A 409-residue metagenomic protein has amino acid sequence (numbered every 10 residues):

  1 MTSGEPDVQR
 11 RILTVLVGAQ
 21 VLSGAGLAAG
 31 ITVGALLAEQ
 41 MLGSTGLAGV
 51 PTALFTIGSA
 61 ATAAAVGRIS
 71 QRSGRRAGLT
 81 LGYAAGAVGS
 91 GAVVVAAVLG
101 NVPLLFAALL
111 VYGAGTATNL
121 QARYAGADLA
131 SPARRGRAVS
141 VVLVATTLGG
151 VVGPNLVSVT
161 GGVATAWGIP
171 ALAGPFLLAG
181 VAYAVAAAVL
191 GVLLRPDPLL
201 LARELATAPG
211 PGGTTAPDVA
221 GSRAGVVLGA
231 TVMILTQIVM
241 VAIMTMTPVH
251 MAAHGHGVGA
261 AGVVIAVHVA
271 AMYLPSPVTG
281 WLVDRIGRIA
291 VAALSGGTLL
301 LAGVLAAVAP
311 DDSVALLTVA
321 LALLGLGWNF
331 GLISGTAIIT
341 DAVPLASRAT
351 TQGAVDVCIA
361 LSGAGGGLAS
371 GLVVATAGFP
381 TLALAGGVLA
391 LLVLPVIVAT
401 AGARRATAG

Functional and structural regions predicted by a protein language model:
M1-R10, R195-T231: Juxtamembrane intracellular "pre-TM" segments in multi-pass secondary transporters
V21, V102-A117, L316-F330: Hydrophobic core of transmembrane alpha-helices in multi-pass small-molecule transporters, especially MFS/SLC-type
G34, A117-S131, F330-V343: Intracellular juxtamembrane helix-capping segments at the cytosolic ends of symmetry-related transmembrane helices
T62-G74, P275-R288, V374: Helix-to-loop junctions at the C-terminal end of transmembrane segments in multipass secondary transporters
A84-L99, T298-D311: C-terminal ends and interior cores of transmembrane alpha-helices in multi-pass membrane transporters/permeases
L109-A145: Cytoplasmic helix-loop-helix junction between adjacent transmembrane helices in 12-TM secondary transporters
V157-S158, G162, G180-A206, V396-T400: C-terminal membrane-cytosol helix-exit motif in multi-pass small-molecule transporters
I289-G335: C-terminal transmembrane helical hairpin of 12-TM major facilitator-type secondary transporters
